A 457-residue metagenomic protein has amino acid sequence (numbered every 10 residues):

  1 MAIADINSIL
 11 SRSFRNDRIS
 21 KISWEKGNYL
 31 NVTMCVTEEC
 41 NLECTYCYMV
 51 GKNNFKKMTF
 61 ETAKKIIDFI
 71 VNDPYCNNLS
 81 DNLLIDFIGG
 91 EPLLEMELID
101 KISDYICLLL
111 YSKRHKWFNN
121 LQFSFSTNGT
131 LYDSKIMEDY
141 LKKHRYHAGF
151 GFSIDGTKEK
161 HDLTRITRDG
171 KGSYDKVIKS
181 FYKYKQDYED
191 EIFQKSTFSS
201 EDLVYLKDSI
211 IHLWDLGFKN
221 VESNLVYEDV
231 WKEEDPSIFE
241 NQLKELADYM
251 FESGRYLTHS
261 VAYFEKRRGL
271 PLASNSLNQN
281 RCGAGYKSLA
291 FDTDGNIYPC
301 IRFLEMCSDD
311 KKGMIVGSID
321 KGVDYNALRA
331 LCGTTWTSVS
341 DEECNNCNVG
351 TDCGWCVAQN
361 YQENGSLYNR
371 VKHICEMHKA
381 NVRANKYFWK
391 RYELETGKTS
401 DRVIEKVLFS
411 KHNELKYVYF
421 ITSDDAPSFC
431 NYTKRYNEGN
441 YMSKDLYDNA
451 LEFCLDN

Functional and structural regions predicted by a protein language model:
M1-T33, C76-N78, R391-I421, E438 (+1 more regions): N-terminal [4Fe-4S]-dependent radical SAM core
K26-E61, S410-Y447: Canonical Radical SAM [4Fe-4S] cluster-binding loop centered on the CxxxCxxC motif and its immediate flanking residues
E39-M49, P299-R302, D341-Q359, M377 (+1 more regions): Local cysteine-cluster metal-coordination motifs and their immediate loop/turn environment, predominantly Fe-S cluster
I67, V71-I88, E95-V226, K444-N457: Radical SAM/AdoMet-radical enzyme domain recognition
F69-I88, K372-V407, F453-N457: Short Fe-S-cluster ligation motifs
K207-L277: Long, K/E/R/D-enriched contiguous segments that form extended
N241-P271, R302-G354: C-terminal accessory region of radical SAM enzymes
C282-Y286: Short, small/polar residue-rich loop motifs at catalytic or cofactor-binding pockets
